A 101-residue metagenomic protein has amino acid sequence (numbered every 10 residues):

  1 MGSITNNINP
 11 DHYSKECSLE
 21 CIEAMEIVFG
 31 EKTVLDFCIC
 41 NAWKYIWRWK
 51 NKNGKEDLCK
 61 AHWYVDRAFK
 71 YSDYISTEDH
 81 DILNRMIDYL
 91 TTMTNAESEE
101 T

Functional and structural regions predicted by a protein language model:
M1-T101: Intrinsically disordered, low-complexity regulatory regions that flank transcription factor DNA-binding cores
